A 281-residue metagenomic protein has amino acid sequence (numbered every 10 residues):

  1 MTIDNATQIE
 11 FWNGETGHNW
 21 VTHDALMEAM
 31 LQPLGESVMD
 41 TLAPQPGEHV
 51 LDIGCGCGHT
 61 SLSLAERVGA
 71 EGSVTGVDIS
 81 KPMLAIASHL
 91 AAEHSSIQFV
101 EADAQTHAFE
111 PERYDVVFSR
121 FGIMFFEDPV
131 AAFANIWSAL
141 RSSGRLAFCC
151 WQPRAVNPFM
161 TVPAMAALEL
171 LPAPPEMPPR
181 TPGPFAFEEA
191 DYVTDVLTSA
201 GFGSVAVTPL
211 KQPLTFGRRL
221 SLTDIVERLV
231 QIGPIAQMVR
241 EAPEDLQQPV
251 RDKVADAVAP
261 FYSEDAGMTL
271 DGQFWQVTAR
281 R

Functional and structural regions predicted by a protein language model:
M1-E48, H59-S63, M83-I86, L90 (+1 more regions): Conserved class I S-adenosyl-L-methionine
T2-I3, Q8-F11, H23, E28-L31 (+2 more regions): Conserved Class I S-adenosyl-L-methionine
H49-H107, A131: Class I SAM-dependent methyltransferase SAM/SAH-binding core
G69, F126-E127, L140-S142: Helix-to-beta-strand junctions that scaffold the AdoMet/dcAdoMet cofactor pocket in Class I SAM-dependent enzymes
Q105-V116: A short acidic, Gly/Pro-enriched loop at the edge of an enzyme's catalytic core that lines a small-molecule cofactor
D115-V130, Q152: A short SAM/SAH-binding and catalytic strip from SAM-dependent methyltransferases
V130, R141, R145-R218: Conserved catalytic/acceptor-binding region of the Class I
